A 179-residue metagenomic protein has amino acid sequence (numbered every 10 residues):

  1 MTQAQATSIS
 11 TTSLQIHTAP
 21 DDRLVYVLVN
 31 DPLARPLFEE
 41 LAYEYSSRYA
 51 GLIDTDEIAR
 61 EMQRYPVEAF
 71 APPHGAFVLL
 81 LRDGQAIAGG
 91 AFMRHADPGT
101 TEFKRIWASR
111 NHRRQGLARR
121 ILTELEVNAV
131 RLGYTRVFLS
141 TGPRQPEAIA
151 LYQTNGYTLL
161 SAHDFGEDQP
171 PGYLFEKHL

Functional and structural regions predicted by a protein language model:
M1-S8: N-terminal acidic, proline/glycine-rich, low-complexity intrinsically disordered segments
Q3, V29-N30, T135-F138, G142-L179: C-terminal "cap" of GNAT-fold acetyltransferases
H17-K104, S109-R110, L122-E124, N128 (+2 more regions): Acetyl-CoA-dependent GNAT
S109-N111, Q115, P143: Active-site acidic-Proline motif in GNAT/NAT acetyltransferases
Q115, R131-T135: Short coil/turn segments at alpha/beta junctions that flank glycine-rich nucleotide-binding fingerprints
V127-R131, T158: Conserved amphipathic alpha-helical interaction elements at protein-protein interfaces in regulatory, energy-coupling
